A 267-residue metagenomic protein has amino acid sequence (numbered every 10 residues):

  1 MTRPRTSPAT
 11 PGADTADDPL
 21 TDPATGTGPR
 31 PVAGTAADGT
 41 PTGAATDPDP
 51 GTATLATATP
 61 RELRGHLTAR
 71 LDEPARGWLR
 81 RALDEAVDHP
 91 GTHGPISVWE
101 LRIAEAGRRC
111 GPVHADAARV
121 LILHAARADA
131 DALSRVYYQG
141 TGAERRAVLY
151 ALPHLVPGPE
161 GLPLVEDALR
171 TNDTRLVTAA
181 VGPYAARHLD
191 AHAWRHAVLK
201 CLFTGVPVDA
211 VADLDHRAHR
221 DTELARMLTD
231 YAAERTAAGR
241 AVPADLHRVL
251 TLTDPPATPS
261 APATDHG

Functional and structural regions predicted by a protein language model:
M1-A126, W194-G267: N-terminal alpha-helical scaffold/docking segments in eukaryotic complex subunits
D116-A118, I122-M227: Eukaryote-skewed repeat-based solenoidal scaffolds used as protein-protein interaction platforms, primarily
